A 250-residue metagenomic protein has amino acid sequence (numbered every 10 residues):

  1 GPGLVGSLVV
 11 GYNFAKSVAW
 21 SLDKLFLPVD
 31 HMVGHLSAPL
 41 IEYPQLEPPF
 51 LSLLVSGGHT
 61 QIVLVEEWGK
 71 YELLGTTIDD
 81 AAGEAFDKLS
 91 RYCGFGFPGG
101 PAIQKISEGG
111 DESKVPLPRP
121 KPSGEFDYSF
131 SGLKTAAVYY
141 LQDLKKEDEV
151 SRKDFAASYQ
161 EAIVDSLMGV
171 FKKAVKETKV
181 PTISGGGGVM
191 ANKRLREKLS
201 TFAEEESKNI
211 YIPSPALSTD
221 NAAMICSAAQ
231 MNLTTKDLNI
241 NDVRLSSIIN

Functional and structural regions predicted by a protein language model:
G1, T178-M190, Y211-P213: Short glycine-rich phosphate-binding loop at a beta-alpha junction
G1-N13: Short beta-strand-loop/turn "lid" adjacent to the catalytic site in phosphate-handling enzymes
Y12-V33: Nucleotide and nucleotide-moiety/phosphate-recognizing core
P28-V29, S200-M224: Conserved phosphate-binding/catalytic loops in two-lobed NTP-binding clefts
V29-L51, A228: Conserved phosphate-binding catalytic cores of ATP/NTP-utilizing and phosphoryl-transfer enzymes
D30-V33, P44, E67-G109, K134-L144: Glycine-rich phosphate-binding loop plus the immediately following alpha-helix
H35-S37, P213-N250: Glycine-rich phosphate-binding/hydrolytic loop that grips phosphoryl groups
K105-I183, N192-E206, N232-K236: A contiguous, well-structured pocket-lining segment that forms one wall/lid of small-molecule binding clefts in soluble
